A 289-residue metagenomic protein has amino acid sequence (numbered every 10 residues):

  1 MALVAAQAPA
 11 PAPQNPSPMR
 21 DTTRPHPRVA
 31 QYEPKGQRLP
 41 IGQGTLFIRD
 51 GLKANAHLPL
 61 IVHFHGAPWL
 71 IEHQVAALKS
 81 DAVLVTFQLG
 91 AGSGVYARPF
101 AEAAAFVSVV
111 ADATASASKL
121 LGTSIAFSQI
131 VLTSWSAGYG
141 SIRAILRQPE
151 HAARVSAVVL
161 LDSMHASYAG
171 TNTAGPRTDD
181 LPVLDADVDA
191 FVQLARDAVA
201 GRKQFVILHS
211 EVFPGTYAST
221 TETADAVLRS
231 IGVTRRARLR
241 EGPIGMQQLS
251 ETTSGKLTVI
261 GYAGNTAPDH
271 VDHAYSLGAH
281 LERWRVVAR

Functional and structural regions predicted by a protein language model:
V4-L58, G245-Q247, R289: A domain-start/cap signature at the N-terminus of enzymes
L39-P40, A97-A111, A137, D180-D187 (+1 more regions): Phosphate/oxyanion-binding active-site loops and adjacent basic polyanion-contact surfaces
N55-L120, I244-T252, L257, A263: Active-site machinery of serine-nucleophile hydrolases
T123-S136, V158: Alpha/beta-hydrolase fold nucleophile elbow
T133-I145: Glycine-rich nucleophile elbow surrounding the catalytic serine of serine-hydrolase chemistry
A144-S156: Conserved hydrolase catalytic core segment
A157-P268: The feature captures the conserved acid-bearing segment of alpha/beta-hydrolase catalytic domains
A263, V271-R289: Catalytic active-site module of serine/aspartate enzymes centered on a nucleophile-bearing elbow/loop
